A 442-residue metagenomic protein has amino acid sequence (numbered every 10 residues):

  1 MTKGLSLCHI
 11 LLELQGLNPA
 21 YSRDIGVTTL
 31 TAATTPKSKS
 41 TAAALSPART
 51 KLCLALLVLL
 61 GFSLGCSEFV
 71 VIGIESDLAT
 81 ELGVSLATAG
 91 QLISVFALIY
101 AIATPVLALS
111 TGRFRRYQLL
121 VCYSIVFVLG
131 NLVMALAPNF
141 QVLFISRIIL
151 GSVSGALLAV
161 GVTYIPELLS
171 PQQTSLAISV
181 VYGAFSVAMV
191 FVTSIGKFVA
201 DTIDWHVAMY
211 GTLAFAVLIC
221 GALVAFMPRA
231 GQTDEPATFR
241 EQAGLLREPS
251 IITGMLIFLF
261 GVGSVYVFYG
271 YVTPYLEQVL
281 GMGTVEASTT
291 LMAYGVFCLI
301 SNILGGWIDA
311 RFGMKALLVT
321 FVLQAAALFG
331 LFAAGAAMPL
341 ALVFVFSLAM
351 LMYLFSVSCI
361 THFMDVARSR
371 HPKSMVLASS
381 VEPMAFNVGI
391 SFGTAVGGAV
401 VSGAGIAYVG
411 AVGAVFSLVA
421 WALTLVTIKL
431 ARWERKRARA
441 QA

Functional and structural regions predicted by a protein language model:
C53-L86, T104, F268-T273: Extracytoplasmic
G83, R115, L136-V142, G281 (+1 more regions): Helix-breaking motifs and short loop linkers at transmembrane-helix boundaries and internal kinks in secondary membrane
I102-P138: Conserved MFS/SLC helix-loop-helix module at the cytosolic interface between two early adjacent transmembrane helices
G130, Q141-I149, P339-S347: Paired small-residue
F140-V142, P171-F226, Y271, Y275: Helix-loop-helix hairpin linking two adjacent transmembrane segments in secondary transporters
S146-A184: Cytoplasmic helix-loop-helix junction between adjacent transmembrane helices in 12-TM secondary transporters
I252-L291: Extracytoplasmic gate region of multi-pass secondary transporters
V366, R370-A404: A late C-terminal transmembrane helix in Major Facilitator Superfamily
